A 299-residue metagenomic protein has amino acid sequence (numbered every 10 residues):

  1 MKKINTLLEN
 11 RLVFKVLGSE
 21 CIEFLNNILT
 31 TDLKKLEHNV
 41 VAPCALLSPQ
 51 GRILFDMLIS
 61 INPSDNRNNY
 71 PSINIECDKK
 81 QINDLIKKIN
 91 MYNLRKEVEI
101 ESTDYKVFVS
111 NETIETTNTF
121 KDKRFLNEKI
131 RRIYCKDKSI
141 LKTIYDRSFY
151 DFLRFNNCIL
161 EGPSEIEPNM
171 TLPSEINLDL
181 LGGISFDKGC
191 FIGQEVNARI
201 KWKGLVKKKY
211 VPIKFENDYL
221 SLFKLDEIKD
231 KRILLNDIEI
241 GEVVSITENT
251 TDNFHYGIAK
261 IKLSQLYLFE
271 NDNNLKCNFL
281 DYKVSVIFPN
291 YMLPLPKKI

Functional and structural regions predicted by a protein language model:
M1, C44-I61, L94, I114-F120 (+1 more regions): Short amphipathic beta-strand starts and helix->beta connectors
M1-D56, I61-R67: Acidic, proline/glycine-enriched N-terminal capping motif
K3-T6, R11-K15, I59-E161: Acidic, low-complexity central loop/insert segments
G18, I75, G193, D237: Residue-level signal for inorganic ion chemistry
C21-L25, N69, I82-I86, T116 (+3 more regions): Short, conserved charged micro-motifs
D32-L33, I89-E99, K142-F149, L235-I238 (+1 more regions): A common structural junction motif
I53, L153, I176, L181-G182 (+1 more regions): Glycine-rich, small/acidic residue-mixed loop/short-helix segments
R131-K214: Anionic-ligand-binding alpha/beta catalytic cores of soluble enzymes and soluble regulatory domains that recognize
